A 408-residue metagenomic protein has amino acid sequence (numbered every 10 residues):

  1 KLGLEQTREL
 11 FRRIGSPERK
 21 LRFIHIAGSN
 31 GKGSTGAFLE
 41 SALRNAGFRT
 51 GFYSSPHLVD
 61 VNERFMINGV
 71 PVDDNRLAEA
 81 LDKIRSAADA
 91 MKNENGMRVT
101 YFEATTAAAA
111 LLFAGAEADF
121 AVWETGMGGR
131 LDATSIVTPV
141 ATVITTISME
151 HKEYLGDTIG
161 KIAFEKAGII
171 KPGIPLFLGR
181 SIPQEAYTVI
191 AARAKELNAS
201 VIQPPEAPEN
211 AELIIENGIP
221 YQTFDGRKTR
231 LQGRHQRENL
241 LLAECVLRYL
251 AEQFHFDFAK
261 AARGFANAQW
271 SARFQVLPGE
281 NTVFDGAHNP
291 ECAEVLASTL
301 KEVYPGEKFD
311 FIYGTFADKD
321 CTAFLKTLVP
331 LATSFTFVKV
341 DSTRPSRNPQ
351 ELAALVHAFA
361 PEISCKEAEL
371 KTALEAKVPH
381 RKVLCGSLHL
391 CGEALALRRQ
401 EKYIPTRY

Functional and structural regions predicted by a protein language model:
L4, E9-R19, N45-V137, E153-L155: ATP-dependent carboxylate-amine ligase catalytic core
K20, G115, F120-T125, D132-V143 (+3 more regions): Nucleotide phosphate-binding/pyrophosphate-handling subdomain across enzymes that bind or process nucleotide phosphates
I26, S34-G51: A conserved segment at the C-terminal end of the G1
Y53, L178-S181, R193-E216, R230-R234 (+4 more regions): Beta-strand->loop->alpha-helix junctions that form or flank phosphate-binding loops in nucleotide-handling enzymes
T105-Y154, Y187-R227: Extended acidic/charged loop-beta regions that coordinate divalent cations and stabilize anionic phosphate/carboxylate
S181-I202, N217-G218, N281-T282, L325-V383: C-terminal helical cap/extension that packs against the catalytic core of soluble nucleotide-cofactor enzymes
L388, E393-Y408: Glycine/aspartate-rich loop-and-adjacent alpha/beta segment that forms the canonical ThDP
